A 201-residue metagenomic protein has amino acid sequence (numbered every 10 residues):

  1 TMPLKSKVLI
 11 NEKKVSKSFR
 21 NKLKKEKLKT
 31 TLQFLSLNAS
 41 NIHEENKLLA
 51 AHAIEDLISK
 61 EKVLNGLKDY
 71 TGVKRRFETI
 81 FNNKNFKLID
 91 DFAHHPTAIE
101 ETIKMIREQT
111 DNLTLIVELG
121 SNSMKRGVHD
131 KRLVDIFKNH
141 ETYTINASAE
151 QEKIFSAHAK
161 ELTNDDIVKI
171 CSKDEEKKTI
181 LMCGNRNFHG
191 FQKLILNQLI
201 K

Functional and structural regions predicted by a protein language model:
M2-S6, K13-I42, H52-K201: ATP-dependent carboxylate-amine ligase
N46: Acidic, glycine-rich loop-and-beta core segments that form the ion-binding/anion-interacting portion of active sites
